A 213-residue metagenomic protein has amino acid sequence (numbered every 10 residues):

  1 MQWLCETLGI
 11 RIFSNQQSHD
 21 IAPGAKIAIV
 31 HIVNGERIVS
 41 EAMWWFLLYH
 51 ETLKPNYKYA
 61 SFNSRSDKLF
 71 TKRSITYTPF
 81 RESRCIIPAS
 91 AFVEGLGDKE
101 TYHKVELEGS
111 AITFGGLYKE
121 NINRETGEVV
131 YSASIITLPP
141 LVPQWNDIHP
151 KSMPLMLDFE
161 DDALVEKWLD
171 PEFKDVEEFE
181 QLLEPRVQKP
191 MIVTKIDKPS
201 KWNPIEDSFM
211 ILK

Functional and structural regions predicted by a protein language model:
M1-K213: Short linear sequence motif anchored by a di-proline
